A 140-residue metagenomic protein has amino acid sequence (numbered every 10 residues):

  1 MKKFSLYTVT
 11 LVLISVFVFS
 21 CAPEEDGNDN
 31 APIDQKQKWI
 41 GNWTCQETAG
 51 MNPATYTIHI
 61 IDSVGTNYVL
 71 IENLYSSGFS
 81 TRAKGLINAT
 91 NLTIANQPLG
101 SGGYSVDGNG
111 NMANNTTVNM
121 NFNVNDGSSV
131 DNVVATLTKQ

Functional and structural regions predicted by a protein language model:
M1-V9: Bacterial N-terminal signal peptides that target proteins for export
F4, S15-I40, Q140: Bacterial Sec-dependent N-terminal signal peptides
N28, N119-Q140: Edge beta-strand at a domain terminus
D34-A54: Tryptophan-anchored aromatic micro-motifs
M51-A89: N-terminal glycine/threonine-rich, aromatic-flanked beta-hairpin/loop signature
P53-T57, G78-R82, G102-D107, S129-V134: Short, surface-exposed coil-to-beta transition loops
R82-I87, D107-A113, A135-K139: Extended lipid/amphipathic-ligand handling interfaces
T93-N111: An anionic, turn-rich surface loop/hairpin at beta-sheet edges that serves as a generic interaction/coordination patch
